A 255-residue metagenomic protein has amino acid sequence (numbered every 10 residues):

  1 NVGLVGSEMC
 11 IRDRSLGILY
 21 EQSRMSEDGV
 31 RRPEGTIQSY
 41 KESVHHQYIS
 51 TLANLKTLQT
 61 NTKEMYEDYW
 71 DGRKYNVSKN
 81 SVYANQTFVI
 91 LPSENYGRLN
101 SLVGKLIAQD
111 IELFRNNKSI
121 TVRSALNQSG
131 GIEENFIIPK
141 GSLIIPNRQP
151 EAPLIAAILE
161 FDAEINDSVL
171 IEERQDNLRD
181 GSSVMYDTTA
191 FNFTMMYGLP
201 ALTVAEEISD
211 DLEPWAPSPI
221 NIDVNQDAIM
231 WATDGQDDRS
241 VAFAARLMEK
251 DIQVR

Functional and structural regions predicted by a protein language model:
N1, V5-E8, R12-R255: Intrinsic-disorder/low-complexity accessory segments
